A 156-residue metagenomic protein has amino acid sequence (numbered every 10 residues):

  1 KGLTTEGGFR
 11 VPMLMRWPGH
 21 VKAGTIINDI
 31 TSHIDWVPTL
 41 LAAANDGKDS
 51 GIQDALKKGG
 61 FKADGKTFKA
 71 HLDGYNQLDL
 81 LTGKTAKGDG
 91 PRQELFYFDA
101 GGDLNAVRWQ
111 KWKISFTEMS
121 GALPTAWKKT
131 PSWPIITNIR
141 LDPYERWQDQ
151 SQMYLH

Functional and structural regions predicted by a protein language model:
K1-E6, V21-T25, D29, I34-R146: C-terminal cap/loop subdomain of S1 sulfatases and analogous C-terminal strand-loop tails that border
F9-W17: Active-site-adjacent bridging/hinge elements
E145-H156: C-terminal structured subdomain/cap of oxidoreductase catalytic cores
